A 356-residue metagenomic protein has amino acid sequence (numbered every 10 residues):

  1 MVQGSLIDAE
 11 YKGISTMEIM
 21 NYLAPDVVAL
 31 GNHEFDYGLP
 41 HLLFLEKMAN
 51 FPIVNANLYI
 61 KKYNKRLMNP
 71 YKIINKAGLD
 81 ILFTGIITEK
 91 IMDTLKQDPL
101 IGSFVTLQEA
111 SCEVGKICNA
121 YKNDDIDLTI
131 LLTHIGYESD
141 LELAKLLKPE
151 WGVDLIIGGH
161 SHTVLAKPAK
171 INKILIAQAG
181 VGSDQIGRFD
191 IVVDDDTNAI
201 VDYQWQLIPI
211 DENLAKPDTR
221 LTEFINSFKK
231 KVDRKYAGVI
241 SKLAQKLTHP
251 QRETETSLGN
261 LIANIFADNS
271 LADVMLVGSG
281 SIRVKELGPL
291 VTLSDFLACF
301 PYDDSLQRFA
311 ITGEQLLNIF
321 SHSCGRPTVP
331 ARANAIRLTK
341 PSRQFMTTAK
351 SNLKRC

Functional and structural regions predicted by a protein language model:
M1-K216, R220-E223, S227, E253-I265 (+2 more regions): Acidic, metal/ion-coordinating pockets
N50-N57, N69, I200, L261-C356: Feature captures C-terminal
N172, Q206-I208, G238, R343 (+1 more regions): Residue-level marker of intrinsically disordered, low-complexity segments enriched for small/polar residues
Q204-L207, V239-A244, R308-A310: Short amphipathic
K216-V291, F296-A298: Hard-cation-handling environments
